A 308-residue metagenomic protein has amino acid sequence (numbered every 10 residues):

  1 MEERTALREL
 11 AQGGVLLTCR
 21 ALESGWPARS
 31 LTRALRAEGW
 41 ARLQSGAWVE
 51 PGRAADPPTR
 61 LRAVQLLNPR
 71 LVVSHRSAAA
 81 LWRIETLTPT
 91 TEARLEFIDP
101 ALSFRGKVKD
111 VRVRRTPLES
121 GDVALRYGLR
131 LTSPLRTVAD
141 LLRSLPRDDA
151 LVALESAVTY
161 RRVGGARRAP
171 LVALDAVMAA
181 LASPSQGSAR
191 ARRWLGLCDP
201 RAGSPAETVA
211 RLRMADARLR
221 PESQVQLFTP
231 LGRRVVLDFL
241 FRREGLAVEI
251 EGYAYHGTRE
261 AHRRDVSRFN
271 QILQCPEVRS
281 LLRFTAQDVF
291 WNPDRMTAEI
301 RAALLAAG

Functional and structural regions predicted by a protein language model:
M1, Q12, G25-S30, R161-G308: Surface segments flanking catalytic/ligand-binding clefts of nucleic-acid enzymes
M1-G187, G308: Short gly/ser-rich loop at a beta-strand->alpha-helix junction or flexible surface loop bordering the NTP-binding
